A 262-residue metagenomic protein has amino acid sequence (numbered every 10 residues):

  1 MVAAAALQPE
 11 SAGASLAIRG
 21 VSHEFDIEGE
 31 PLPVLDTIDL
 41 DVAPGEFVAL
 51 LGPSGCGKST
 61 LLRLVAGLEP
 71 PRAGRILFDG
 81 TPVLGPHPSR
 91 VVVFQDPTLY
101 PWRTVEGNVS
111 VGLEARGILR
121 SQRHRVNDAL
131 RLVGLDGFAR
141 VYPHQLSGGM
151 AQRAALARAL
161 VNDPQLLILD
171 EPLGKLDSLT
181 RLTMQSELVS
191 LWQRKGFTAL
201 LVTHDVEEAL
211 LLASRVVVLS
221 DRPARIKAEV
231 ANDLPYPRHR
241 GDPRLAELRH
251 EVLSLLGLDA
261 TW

Functional and structural regions predicted by a protein language model:
L51-P53: The feature captures the beta-strand-to-loop junction immediately N-terminal to the Walker
A66: Helix-to-loop junction immediately C-terminal to a conserved catalytic motif
G74-P86: Conserved ABC transporter NBD signature motif
V93, L156: Hydrophobic anchor residue at the start of the ABC signature
E106-E114, R123, N127, A231: Short helical segment in ABC ATPase nucleotide-binding domains corresponding to the A-loop/adjacent helical element
R120-F138, S190: Conserved ABC ATPase "signature" region
V141-H144, N162: Conserved signature/switch motifs of ABC ATPase nucleotide-binding domains
L167-D170: Catalytic Walker B motif of ABC-type/P-loop ATPase nucleotide-binding domains
